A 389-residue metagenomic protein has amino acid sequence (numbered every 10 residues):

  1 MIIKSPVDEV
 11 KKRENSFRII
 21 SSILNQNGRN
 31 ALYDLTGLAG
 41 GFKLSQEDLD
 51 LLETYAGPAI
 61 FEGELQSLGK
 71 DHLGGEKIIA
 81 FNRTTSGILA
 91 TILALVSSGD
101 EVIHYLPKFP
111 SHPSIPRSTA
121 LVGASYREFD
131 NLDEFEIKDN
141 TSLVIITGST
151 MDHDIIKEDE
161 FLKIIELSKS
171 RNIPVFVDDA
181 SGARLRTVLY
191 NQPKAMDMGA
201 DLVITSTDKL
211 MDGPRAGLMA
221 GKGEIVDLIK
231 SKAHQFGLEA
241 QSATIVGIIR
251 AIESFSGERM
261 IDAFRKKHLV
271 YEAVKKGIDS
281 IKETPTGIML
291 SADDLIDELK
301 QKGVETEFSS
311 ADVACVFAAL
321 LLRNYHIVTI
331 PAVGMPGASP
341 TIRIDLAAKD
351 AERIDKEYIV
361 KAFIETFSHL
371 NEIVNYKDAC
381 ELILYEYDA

Functional and structural regions predicted by a protein language model:
M1-G57, G74, P331-G334, R343-A348: N-terminal "arm"/small-domain region of PLP-dependent enzymes with the aminotransferase-like
P6-S16, I20, Y55, E64-M260 (+7 more regions): Conserved PLP-enzyme active-site core in the AAT-like
F255-D297: Conserved PLP-dependent catalytic core of the aminotransferase class-I/II
K282-A379: Conserved C-terminal alpha-helix-loop-beta "cap" of PLP-dependent enzymes that closes/shapes the active-site mouth
